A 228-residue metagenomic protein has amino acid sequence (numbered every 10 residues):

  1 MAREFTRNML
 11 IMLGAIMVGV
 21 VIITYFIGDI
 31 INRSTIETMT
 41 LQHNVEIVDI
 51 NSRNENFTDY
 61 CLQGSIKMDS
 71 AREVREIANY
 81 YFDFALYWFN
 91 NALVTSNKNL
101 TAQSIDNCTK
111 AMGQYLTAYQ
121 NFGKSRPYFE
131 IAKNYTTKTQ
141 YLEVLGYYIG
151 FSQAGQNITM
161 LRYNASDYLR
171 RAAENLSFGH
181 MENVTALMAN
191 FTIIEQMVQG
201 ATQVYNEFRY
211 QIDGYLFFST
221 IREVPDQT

Functional and structural regions predicted by a protein language model:
M1-M39, A118, T228: Secretory targeting signatures
I31-T109: Immediate post-signal-peptide N-terminus of mature secreted/exported proteins
Y60-K67, A71-N91, Q114, N121 (+1 more regions): C-terminal amphipathic alpha-helix
N97-L100, Q140, Y147, F151 (+1 more regions): Short, solvent-exposed helix-helix connector turns and helix-capping sites enriched in acidic/polar residues
A102-G113, L145, M188-A189: Short, charged, amphipathic alpha-helical segments
